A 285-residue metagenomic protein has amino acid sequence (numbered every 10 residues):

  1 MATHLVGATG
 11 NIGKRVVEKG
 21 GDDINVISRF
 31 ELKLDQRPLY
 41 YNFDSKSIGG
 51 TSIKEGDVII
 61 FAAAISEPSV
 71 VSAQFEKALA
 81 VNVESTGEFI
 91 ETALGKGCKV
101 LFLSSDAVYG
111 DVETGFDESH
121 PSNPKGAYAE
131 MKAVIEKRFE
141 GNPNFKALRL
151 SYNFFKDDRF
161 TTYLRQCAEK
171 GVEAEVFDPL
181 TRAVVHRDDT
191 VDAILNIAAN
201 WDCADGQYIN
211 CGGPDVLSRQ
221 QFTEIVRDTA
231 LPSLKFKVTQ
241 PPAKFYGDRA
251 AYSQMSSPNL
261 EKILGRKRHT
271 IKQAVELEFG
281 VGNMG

Functional and structural regions predicted by a protein language model:
T3-D22: N-terminal Rossmann NAD(P)H-binding glycine-rich loop of SDR-like oxidoreductase domains
Y41-V81: NAD(P)H-binding glycine-rich loop region in Rossmannoid oxidoreductase-like domains and their noncatalytic homologs
G56, S72-L101: NAD(P)-cofactor binding segment of oxidoreductase domains
G87-K125: Conserved Rossmann-fold NAD(P)-dependent oxidoreductase catalytic core, especially the SDR/UDP-sugar
K137-R182, R187-D189: NAD(P)-dependent short-chain dehydrogenase/reductase
V176-T181, I209-V216, I263: Glycine-rich Rossmann NAD(P)(H)-binding loop
A193, N200-F245, A251: Mid/C-terminal beta-alpha module of Rossmann-like enzyme folds, strongest in SDR-family dehydrogenases/epimerases
S218-E224, T239-G285: Conserved C-terminal active-site "lid" loop/helix of NAD(P)H-dependent oxidoreductases that clamps the redox cofactor
